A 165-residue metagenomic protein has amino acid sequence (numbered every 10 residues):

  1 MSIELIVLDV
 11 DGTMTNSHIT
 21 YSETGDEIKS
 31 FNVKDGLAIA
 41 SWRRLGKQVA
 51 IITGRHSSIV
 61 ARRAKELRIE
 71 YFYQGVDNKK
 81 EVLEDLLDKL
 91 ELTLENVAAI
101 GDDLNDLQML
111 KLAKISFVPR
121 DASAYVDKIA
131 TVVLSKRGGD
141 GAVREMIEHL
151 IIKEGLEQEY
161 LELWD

Functional and structural regions predicted by a protein language model:
M1-N78: Alpha-helical substrate-recognition element adjacent to the catalytic core
G25, K80-D165: Mg2+-dependent phosphoryl-transfer enzymes with acidic/Ser/Thr/Gly-rich catalytic loops
